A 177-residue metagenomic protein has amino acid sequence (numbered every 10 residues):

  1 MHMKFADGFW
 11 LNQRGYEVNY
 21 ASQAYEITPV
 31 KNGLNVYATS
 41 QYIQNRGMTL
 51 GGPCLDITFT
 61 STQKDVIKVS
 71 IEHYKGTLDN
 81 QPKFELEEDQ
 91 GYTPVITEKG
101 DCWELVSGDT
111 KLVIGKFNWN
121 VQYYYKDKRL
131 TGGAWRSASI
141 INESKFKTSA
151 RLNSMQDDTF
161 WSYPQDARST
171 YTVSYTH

Functional and structural regions predicted by a protein language model:
M1-Y175: N-terminal accessory segment at the very beginning of proteins
